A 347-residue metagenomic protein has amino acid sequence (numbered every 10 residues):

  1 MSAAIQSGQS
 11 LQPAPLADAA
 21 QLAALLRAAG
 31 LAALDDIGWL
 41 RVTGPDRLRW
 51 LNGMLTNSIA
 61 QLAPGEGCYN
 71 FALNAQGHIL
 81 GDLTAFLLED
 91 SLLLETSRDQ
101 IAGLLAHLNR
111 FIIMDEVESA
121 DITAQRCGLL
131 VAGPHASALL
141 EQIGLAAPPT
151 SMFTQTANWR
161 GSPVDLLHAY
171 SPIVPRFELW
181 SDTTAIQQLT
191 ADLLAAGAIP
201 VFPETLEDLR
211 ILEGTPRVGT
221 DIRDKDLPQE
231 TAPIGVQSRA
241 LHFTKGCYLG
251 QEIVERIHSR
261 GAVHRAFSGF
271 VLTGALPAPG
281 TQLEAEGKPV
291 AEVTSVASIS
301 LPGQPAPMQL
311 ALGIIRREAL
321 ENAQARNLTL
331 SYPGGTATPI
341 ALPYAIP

Functional and structural regions predicted by a protein language model:
M1-D82, F86: Acidic, proline/glycine-enriched N-terminal capping motif
S2-A4, T231-L241, K245-Q251, E255-P347: Glycine-rich, small/acidic residue-mixed loop/short-helix segments
D18-R27, N70-D82, I112-D115, A157-L167 (+1 more regions): Short amphipathic beta-strand starts and helix->beta connectors
G30-A32, W39, T84-R217: Acidic, low-complexity central loop/insert segments
G44, L94, V131-G133, L179 (+4 more regions): Residue-level signal for inorganic ion chemistry
D46-L51, I101-L104, A136-L140, T184-D192 (+2 more regions): Short, conserved charged micro-motifs
G65-G67, P149-W159, G214, G219 (+2 more regions): Glycine-centered loop/turn motifs
W180-V271: Anionic-ligand-binding alpha/beta catalytic cores of soluble enzymes and soluble regulatory domains that recognize
